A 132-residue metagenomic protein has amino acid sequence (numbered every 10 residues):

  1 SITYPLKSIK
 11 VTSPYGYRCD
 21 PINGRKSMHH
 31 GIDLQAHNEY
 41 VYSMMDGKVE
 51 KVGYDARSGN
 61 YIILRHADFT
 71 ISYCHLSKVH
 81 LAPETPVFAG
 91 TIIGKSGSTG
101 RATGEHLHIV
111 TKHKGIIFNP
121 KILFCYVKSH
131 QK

Functional and structural regions predicted by a protein language model:
S1-N60, A89: Surface-exposed, glycine-biased beta-strand/turn segments
T12, Q35, R65, C74-S77 (+2 more regions): Residue-level detector of conserved, well-ordered beta-strand and adjacent loop positions that form binding/recognition
P14, V52-G53, V79, S96-T99: Residue-level recognition of beta-strand microenvironments
D20-P21, K51, G59-N60, S72 (+3 more regions): A short local loop/turn or secondary-structure capping micro-motif enriched for an aromatic residue
D33-Q35, V41-S43, I63, S72-C74 (+2 more regions): Structural recognition of the beta-strand scaffold that forms the well-ordered cores of secreted hydrolase catalytic
Y42, V52, H66-G90, K114: Short histidine-centered loop motifs in beta-beta connectors
N60-H66, T85-K132: Conserved, short, structured surface segments that act as functional micro-motifs
